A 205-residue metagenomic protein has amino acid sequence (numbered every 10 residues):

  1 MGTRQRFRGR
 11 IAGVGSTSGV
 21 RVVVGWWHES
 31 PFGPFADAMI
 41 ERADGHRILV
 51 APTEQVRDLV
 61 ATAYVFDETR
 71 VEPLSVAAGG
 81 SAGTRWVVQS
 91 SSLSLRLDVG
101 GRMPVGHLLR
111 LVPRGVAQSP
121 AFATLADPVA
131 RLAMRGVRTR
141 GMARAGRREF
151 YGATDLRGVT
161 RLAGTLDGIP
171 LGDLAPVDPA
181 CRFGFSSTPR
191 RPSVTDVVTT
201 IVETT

Functional and structural regions predicted by a protein language model:
M1, Q5-G9, V23, G80-A82 (+3 more regions): Sparse, context-dependent recognition of short Cys/His-centered cofactor- or disulfide-binding micro-motifs
M1-H46: N-terminal ordered "arm"
T3-R6, I11, W27, G45 (+5 more regions): Generic structural signal for short, flexible, solvent-exposed coil/loop and linker residues
F7, F32-F35, F66, F122 (+2 more regions): Phenylalanine-focused residue identity feature
F32-P34, R57-F66, P104-V112: Short, surface-exposed linear segments at secondary-structure transitions and domain or protein termini
E41-G100: Structured domain cores in non-transmembrane regions
R96-T205: A eukaryote-biased signal for long
